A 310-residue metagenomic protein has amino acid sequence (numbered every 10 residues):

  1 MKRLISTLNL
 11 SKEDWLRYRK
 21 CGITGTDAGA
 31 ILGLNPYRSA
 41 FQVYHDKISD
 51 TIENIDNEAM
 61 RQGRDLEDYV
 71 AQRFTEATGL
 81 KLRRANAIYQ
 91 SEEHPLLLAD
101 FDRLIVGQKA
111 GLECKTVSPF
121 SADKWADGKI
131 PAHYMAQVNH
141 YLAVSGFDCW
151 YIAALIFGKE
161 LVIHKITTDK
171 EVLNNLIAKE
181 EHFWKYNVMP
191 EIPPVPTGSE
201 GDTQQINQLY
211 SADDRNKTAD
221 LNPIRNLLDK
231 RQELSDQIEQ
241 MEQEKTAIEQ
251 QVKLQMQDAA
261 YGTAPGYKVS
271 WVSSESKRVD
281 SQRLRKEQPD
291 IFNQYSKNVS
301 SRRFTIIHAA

Functional and structural regions predicted by a protein language model:
M1-A310: Accessory terminal regions of nucleic-acid processing enzymes
